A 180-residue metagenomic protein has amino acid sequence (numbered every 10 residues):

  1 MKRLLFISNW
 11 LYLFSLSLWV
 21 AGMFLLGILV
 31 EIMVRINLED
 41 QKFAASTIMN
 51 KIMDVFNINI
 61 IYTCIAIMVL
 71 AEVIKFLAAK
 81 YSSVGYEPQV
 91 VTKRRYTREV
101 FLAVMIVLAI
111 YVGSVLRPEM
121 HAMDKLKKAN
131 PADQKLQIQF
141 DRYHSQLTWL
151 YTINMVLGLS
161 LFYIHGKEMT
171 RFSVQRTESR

Functional and structural regions predicted by a protein language model:
K2-K93, K125-Q137, D141, S173-R180: Interfacial loop at the N-terminal end of multi-pass membrane proteins
F14, L18, W149-K167: Selective detector of the "anchor" transmembrane alpha-helix that sits immediately C-terminal
F14-F24, V100-S114: Hydrophobic alpha-helical membrane-insertion segments
L25-L29, Y111, V115-P118, S160 (+1 more regions): Transmembrane alpha-helix boundary/anchor motif
I36, M123, H144-T152: Substrate-agnostic recognition of the 12-TM MFS/MFS-like secondary transporter fold
I61-I65, V107-E119: Amphipathic, heptad-repeat alpha-helices with coiled-coil/zipper character that mediate oligomerization and scaffolding
V91-V107, R142-Q146: Alpha-helical membrane-spanning segments of integral membrane proteins, especially the hydrophobic core of TM bundles
G113-P131: Juxtamembrane non-transmembrane "cap" segments at the membrane-aqueous interface of multi-pass membrane proteins
